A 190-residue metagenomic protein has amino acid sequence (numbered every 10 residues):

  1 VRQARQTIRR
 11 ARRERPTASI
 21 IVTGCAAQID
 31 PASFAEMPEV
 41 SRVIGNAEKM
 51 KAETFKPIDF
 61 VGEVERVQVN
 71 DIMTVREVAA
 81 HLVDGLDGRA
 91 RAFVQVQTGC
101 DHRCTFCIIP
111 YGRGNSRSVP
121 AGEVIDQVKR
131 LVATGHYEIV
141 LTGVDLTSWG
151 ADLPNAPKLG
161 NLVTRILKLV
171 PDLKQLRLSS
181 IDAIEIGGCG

Functional and structural regions predicted by a protein language model:
V1-W149, T164: Proteins enriched for Cys/Gly/acidic motifs involved in redox and nucleic-acid/cofactor modification
I29-D30, A133-G190: Conserved SAM/AdoMet-binding glycine-rich loop
